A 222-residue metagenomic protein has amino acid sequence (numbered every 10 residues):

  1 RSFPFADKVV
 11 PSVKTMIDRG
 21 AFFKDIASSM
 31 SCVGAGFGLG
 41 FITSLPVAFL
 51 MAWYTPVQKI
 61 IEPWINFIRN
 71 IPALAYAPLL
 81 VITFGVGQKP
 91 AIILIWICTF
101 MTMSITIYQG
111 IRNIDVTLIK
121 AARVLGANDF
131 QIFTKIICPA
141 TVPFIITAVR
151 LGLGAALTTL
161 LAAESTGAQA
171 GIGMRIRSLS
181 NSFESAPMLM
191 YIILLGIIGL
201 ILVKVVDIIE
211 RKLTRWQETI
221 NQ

Functional and structural regions predicted by a protein language model:
R1-G38: Periplasmic/extracellular loop-to-transmembrane helix junction in inner-membrane transport proteins
F22, I26, M30, I60-F67 (+7 more regions): Hydrophobic alpha-helical elements at and bordering transmembrane segments of multi-pass membrane proteins
C32, M174-G199: Pore-lining and gate-forming transmembrane alpha-helices of multi-pass membrane transport proteins
A35-I65: Transmembrane-helix boundary motif in ABC transporter permease subunits
T55, R112, L189-Q222: C-terminal transmembrane helix and the adjacent membrane-cytosol boundary/short C-terminal tail of inner/organellar
N66-T102, Q109-G110: Generic hydrophobic transmembrane alpha-helix motif, especially the helices
I93, I97, D129-A162, M190 (+1 more regions): Transmembrane alpha-helices
T106, G110-A148, I176: Short cytoplasmic-facing helical segments at TM-TM junctions of multi-pass membrane proteins
